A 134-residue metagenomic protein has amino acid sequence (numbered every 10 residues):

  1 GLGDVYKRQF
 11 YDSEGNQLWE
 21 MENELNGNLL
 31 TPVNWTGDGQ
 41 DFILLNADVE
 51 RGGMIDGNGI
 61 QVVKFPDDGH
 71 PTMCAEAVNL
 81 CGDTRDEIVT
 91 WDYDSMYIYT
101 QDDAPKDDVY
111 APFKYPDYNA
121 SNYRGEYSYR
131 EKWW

Functional and structural regions predicted by a protein language model:
G1-Y6: Short, small-residue-biased leader/transition segments that mark boundaries at the very start of proteins
K7, A47-E50, W91-D94: Short loop/turn segments that connect beta-strands within the blades of beta-propeller domains, predominantly WD40
K7-E24, R51-D67, T100-K106: Surface-exposed loop/turn elements that mediate protein-protein interactions on large endomembrane-trafficking
N23-W35, H70-V78, N119-W133: Repeated scaffold domains used in trafficking and secretory/extracellular systems, primarily beta-propellers
V33-F42, V78-T84: Residues in Ca2+-coordinating acidic/glycine-rich loops
T36, A47, D68-M73, G82 (+1 more regions): Active-site-proximal structural scaffolding
D41-L45, G53: N-terminal organelle transit peptides
N79-W134: Blade-level signature of beta-propeller repeat domains, shared across WD40, Kelch, NHL, RCC1 and BNR/Asp-box propellers
